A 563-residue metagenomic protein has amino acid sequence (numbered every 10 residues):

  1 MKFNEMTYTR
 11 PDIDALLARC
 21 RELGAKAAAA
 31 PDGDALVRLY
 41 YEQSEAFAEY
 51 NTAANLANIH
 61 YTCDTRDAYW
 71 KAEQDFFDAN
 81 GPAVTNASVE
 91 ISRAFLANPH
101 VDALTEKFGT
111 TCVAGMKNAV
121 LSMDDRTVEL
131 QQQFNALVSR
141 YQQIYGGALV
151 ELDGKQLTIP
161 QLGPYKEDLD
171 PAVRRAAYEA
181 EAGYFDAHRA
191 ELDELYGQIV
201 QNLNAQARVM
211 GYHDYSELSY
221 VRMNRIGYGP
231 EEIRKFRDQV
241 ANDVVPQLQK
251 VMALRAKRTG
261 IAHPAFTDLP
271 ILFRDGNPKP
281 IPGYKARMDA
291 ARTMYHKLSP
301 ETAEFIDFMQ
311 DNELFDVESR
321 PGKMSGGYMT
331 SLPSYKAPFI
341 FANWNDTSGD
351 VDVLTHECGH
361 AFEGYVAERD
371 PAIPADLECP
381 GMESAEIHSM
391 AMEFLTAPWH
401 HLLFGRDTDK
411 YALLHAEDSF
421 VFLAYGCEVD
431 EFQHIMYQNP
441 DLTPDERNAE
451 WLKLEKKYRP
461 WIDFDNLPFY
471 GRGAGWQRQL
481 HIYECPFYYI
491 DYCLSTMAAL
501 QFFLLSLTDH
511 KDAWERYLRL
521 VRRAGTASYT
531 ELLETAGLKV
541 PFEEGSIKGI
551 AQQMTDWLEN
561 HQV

Functional and structural regions predicted by a protein language model:
M1-P278: A well-structured
G115-K117, G227, L354, F362 (+5 more regions): C-terminal, non-catalytic "cap/extension" segments appended to globular domains
S122-M123, E179-H188, Y228-R234, L269-P280 (+4 more regions): Glycine- and acidic
Y196-H213, V251-R255, G359-R369, M390-D407: Long, well-ordered alpha-helical segments
P230-E231, L254, R258, L298-E301 (+4 more regions): Inter-helical turn/loop segments and adjacent helix faces that build the functional surface of alpha-helical bundle
N242-D243, A367-E368, C379-D407, H415-A416 (+2 more regions): Post-HExxH zinc-binding segment in Zn-dependent metallohydrolases
D275-S334, T347-S348: Auxiliary, metal-adjacent structural segments of Zn-dependent hydrolase domains
A342-E368, S389-M390, F394, F432 (+1 more regions): Active-site recognition of the HExxH zinc-binding catalytic motif
